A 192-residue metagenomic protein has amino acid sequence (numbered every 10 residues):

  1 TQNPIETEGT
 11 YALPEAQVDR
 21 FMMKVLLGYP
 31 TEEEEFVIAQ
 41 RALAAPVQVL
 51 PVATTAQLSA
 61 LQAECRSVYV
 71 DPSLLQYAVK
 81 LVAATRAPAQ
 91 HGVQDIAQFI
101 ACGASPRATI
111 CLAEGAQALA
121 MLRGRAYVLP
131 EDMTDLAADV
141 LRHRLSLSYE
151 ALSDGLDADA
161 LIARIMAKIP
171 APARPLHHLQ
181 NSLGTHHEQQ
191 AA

Functional and structural regions predicted by a protein language model:
T1-A53, Q57-V68, Q117-L119: Canonical AAA+ ATPase core
E6-G9, L26, Q40-L43, R66 (+7 more regions): Signal for well-folded cores of large energy- and translation-related assemblies
L13, A53, Y69, S73 (+3 more regions): Alpha-helix N-cap and coil->helix boundary residues
L13-E15, L50, V70, A101 (+1 more regions): Replace "in large, NTP-powered and nucleic-acid-processing enzymes" with "in large, NTP-powered factors and other
Y29-E32, D71, A87, A126-Y127 (+1 more regions): Alpha-helix boundary/capping and short turn/kink residues
V49-Q90, Q94-T109: Conserved AAA+ ATPase small/helical "lid" subdomain
Q90-A192: C-terminal engagement/docking regions of AAA+ P-loop ATPases
